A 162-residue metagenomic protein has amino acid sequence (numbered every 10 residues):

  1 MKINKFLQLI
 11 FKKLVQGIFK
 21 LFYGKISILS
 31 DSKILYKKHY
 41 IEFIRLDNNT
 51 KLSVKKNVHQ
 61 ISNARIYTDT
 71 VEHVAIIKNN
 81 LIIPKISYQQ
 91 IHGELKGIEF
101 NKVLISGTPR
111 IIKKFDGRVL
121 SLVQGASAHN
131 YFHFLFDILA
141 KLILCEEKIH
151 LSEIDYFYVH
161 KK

Functional and structural regions predicted by a protein language model:
K2-A140, E146, H150-Y156: Phosphate-centric recognition/catalysis
Y158-K162: Catalytic donor nucleotide-activated moiety binding site of glycosyltransferases and closely related
